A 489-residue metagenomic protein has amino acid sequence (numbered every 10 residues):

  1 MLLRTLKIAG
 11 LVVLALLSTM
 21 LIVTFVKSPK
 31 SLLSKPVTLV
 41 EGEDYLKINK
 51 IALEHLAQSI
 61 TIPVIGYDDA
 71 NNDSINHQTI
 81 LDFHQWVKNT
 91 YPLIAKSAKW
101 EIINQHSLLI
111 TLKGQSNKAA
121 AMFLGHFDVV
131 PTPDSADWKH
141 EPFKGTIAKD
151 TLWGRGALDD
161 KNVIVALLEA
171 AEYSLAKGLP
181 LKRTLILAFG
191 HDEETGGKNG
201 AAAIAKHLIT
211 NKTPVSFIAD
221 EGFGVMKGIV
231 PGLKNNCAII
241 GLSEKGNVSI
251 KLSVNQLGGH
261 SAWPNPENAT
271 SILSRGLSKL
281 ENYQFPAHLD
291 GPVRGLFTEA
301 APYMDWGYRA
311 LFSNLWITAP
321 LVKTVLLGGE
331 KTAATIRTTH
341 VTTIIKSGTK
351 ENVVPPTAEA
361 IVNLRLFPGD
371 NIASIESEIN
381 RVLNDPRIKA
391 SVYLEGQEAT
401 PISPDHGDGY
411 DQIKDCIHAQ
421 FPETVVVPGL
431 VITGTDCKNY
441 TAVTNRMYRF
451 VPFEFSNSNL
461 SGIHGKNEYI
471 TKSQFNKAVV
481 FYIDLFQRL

Functional and structural regions predicted by a protein language model:
A9-V23: Hydrophobic membrane-insertion alpha-helices, especially the h-region of bacterial N-terminal signal peptides
T19-R155, A176-L181: Acidic/His- and Gly-rich active-site-bordering loop/insert found across diverse amide/peptide-bond hydrolases
S116-K118, M226-K227, L289-T349, P356 (+3 more regions): An extended, acidic, His-containing surface patch that forms the Zn2+-binding/catalytic region of metallohydrolases
F127-D128, L280-Q284, N380-I388: A common structural junction motif
L152, A157-I239: Acidic/histidine-rich catalytic neighborhood of metal-dependent amide-processing enzymes
K198-H207, A262-F285: A short core secondary-structure module
G241-S243, P264-P266, A333, T349-P355: Short, solvent-exposed beta-strand/turn "edge" segments of beta-rich domains on protein surfaces
E267, I375-L383: Short amphipathic alpha-helices in soluble, non-transmembrane regions that often serve as interface/regulatory elements
